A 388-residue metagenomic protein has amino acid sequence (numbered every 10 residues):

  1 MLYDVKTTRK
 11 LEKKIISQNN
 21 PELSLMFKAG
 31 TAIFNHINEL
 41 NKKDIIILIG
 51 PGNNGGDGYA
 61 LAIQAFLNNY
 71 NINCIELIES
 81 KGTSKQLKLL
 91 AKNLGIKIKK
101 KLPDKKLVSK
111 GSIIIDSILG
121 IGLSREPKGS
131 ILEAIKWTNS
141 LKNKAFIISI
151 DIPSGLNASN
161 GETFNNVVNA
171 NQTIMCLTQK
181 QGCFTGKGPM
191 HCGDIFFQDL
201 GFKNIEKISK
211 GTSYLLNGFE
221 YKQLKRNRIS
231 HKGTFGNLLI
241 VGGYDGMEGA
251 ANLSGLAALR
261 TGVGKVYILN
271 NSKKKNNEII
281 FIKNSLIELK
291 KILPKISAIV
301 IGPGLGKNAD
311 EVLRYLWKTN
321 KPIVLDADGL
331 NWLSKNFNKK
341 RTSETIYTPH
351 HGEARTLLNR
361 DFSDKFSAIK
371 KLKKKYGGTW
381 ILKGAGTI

Functional and structural regions predicted by a protein language model:
M1-E76, C183-P322, N331-I346, R355-I388: Small-residue (G/A/S/T)-rich helix-start motifs and N-terminal tracts that mark the onset
I49, S117-L119, I152, L177 (+4 more regions): Glycine-rich, N-terminal phosphate-binding loop of Rossmann-like dinucleotide-binding domains
A60-K142, K275-N284, L289-K291: N-terminal small/polar loop signature for handling phosphorylated ligands or for N-terminal nucleophile
C74-E76, S130-P153, W317-K335: Short, acidic/small-residue loops that bind anionic groups at enzyme active sites
K88-K99, G161-G188, E278, K339-L357 (+1 more regions): Structural recognition of alpha->loop->beta junctions
K110-G111, A170, I296, E344: Local beta-strand N-terminus motif with an aromatic residue
I113, I118-G211: Internal gly/pro-rich beta-alpha loop/helix module that stabilizes soluble enzyme cofactors or their anionic handles
I115, L119, S154, G329-N331 (+2 more regions): Short, glycine/acidic-enriched loop or turn micro-motifs at the edges of active sites
